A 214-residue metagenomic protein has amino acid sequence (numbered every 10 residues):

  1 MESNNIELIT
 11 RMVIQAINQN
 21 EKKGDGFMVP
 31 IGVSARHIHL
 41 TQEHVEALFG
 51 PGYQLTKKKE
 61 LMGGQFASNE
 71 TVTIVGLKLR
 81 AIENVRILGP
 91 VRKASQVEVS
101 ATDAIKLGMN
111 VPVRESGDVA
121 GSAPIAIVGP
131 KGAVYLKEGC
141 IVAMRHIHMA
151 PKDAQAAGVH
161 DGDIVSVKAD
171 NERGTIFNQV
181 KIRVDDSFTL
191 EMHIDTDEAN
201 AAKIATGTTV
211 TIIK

Functional and structural regions predicted by a protein language model:
M1-F27: Protein-protein interaction and targeting regions used for scaffolding, dimerization, and localization
V13, I17-E21, F49-Y53, A169: Structural signal for hydrophobic packing residues in well-ordered secondary-structure cores of soluble enzyme domains
Q15-N20, S166, F177, A201-I204 (+1 more regions): Peripheral interaction segments used for macromolecular assembly
P30-G32, H37-K78, E83-P130, Y135-G162 (+2 more regions): Short beta-strand-centered segments at strand-helix junctions
